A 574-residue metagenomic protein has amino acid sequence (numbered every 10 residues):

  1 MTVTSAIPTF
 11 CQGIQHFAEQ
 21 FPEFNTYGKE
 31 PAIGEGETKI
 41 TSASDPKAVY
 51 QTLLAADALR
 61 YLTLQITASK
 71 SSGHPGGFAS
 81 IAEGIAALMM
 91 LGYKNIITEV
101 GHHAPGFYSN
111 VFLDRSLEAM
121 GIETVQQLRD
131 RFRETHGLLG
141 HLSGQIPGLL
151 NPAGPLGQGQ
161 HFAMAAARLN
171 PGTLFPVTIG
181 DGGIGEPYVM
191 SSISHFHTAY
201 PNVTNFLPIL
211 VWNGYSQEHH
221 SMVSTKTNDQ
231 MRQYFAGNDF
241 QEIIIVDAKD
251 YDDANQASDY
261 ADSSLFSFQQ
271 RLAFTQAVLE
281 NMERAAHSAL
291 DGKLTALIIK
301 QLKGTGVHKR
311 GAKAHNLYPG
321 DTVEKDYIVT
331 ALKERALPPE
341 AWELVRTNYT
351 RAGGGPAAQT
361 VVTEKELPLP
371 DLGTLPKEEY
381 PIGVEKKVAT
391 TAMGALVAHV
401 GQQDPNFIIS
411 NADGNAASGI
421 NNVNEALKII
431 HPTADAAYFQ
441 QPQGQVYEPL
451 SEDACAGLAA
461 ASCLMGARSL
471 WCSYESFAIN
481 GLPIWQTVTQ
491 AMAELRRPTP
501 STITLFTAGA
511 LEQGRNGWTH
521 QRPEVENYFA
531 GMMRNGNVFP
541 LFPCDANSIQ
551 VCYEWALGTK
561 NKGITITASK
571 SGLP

Functional and structural regions predicted by a protein language model:
T2-D114, T390, N411: N-terminal amphipathic, basic-rich helices that act as targeting or association modules
T52, L59-S69, G76-Y200, N421-V423 (+2 more regions): Cofactor-binding active-site loop characterized by glycine-rich and histidine/acidic residues
L54-A55, T347-T499: Non-catalytic terminal/interface segments that mediate subunit docking, oligomerization, and allosteric communication
K70-A82, I96-H103, G140-F162, I179-I184 (+7 more regions): Active-site nucleophile and cofactor-binding loops and adjacent substrate-binding regions of central metabolic enzymes
F107-S109, P187-V189, H219-S221, V307-R310 (+5 more regions): A short acidic (Asp/Glu
S116-E134, H197-W212, G237, A436-A437 (+2 more regions): A glycine-rich helix N-cap at a beta->alpha junction
Q145-W342, G517, Q521, V525-Y528 (+1 more regions): Glycine-rich ThDP/TPP pyrophosphate-binding loop and its adjacent helix/strand module within ThDP-dependent enzymes
N228-A236, I429-T433, T487-T504, W518-G531: Flexible glycine/proline-rich, aromatic-decorated loop/lid segments
